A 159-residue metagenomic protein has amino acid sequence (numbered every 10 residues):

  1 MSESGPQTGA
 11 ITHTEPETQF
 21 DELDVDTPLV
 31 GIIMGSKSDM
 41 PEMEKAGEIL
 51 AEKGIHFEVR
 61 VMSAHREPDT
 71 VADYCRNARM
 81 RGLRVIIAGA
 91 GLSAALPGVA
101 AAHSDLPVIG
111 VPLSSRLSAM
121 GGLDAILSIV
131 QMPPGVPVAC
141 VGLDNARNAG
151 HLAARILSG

Functional and structural regions predicted by a protein language model:
M1-L29: SAM-dependent methyltransferases
V25-R66: Glycine-rich phosphate/diphosphate-binding loop of Rossmann-like nucleotide-binding domains
K37, M62-A64, G91-L92, L113-L117 (+1 more regions): Short, ordered loop/turn segments at secondary-structure junctions
D39-E44, E67-V71, L92-V99, A119-M120 (+1 more regions): Short glycine/serine/threonine-rich phosphate/pyrophosphate-binding segments that cradle anionic phosphate groups
V59-R81: N-terminal beta-loop-helix "entrance" segment that forms/cooperates in small-molecule cofactor or anionic ligand
Y74-L113: Glycine-rich phosphate-binding loop
L117-G159: Short, glycine-/small-residue-rich phosphate/pyrophosphate-handling segment
